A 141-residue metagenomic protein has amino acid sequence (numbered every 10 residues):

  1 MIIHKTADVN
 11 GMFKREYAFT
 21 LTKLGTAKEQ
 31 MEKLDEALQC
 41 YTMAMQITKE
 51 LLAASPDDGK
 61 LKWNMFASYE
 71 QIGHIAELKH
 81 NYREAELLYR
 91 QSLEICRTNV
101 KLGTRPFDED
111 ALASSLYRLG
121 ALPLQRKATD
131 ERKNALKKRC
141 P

Functional and structural regions predicted by a protein language model:
M1-E16, K23-C40, Q46, K79 (+1 more regions): Leucine-rich, hydrophobic repeat-scaffold detector
I2-T6, I47-A54, I95-G103, L122 (+1 more regions): Residue position in alpha-helical solenoids
N10, Q30, D58, L78 (+2 more regions): Alpha-helical rod/repeat scaffolding segments in eukaryotic adaptors/tethers and long-chain four-helix cytokines
M12, E16-F19, K60-A67, F107 (+1 more regions): Residue register of alpha-helical TPR repeats
